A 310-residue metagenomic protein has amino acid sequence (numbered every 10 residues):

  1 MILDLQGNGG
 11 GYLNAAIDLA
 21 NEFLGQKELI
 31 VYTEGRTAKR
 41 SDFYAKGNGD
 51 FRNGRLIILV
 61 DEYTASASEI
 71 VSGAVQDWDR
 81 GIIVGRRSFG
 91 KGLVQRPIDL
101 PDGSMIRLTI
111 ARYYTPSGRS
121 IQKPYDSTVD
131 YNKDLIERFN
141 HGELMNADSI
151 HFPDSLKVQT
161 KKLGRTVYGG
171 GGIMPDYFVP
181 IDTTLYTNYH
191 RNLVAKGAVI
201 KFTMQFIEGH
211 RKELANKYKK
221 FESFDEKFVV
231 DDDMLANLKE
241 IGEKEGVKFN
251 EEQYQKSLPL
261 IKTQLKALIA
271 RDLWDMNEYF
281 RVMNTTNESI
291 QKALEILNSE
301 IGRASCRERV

Functional and structural regions predicted by a protein language model:
M1, V31-Y32, I82-G85: Short hydrophobic alpha-helical runs that function as membrane-insertion/retention elements
M1-N8: Short acidic catalytic loops
L3, F23, L56, V75 (+3 more regions): Terminal peptide-recognition signature
L5, E34, V60, I110-R112 (+1 more regions): Flexible glycine-/small-residue-rich
G10-S66, L93-D99, Y114: Gly/Ser/Thr-rich loop/hinge elements
R40-N53, A74-I82, Q95-D130: Conserved phosphate-handling catalytic cores of large alpha/beta enzymes
A65, W78-K91: Short, well-structured beta-strand/strand-turn elements
S120-I121, Y125-R307: Conserved functional hotspot residues or short segments at active or partner-binding sites across diverse domains
